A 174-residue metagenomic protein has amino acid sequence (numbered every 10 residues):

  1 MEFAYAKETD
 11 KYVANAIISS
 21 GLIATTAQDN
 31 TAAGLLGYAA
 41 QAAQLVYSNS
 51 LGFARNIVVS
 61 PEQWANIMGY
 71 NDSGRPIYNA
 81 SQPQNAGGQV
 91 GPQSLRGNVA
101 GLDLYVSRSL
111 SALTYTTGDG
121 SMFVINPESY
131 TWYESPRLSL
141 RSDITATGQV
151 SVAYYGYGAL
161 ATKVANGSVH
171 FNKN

Functional and structural regions predicted by a protein language model:
M1-N49, H170-N174: Alpha-helical scaffold segments that mediate packing/assembly in large oligomeric complexes
E2, A6, S109, Y155-Y157: Residue-level marker of positions within ordered structural domains that often coincide with functionally constrained
D10, R137-N174: Protruding loop/beta-arch "assembly-hinge" segments enriched in small, turn-prone residues
I18, E62, Y157: An acidic- and aromatic-residue-enriched active-site/binding cleft used to recognize and process polar
I18, L104, V152-Y154: Hydrophobic alpha-helical segments involved in membrane association or supramolecular assembly
D29-V150: Extended oligomerization regions of viral-like shell subunits
